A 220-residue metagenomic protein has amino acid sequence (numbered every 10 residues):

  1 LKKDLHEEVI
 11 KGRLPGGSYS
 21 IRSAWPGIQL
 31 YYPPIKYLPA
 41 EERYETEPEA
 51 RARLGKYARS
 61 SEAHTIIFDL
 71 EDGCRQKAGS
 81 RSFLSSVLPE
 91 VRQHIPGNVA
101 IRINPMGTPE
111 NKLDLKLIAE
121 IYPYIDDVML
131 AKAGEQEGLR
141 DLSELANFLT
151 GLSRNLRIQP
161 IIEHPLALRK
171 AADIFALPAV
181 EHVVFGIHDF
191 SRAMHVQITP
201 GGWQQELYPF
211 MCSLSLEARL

Functional and structural regions predicted by a protein language model:
L1-L220: Expand to "…catalyze enediolate/carbanion chemistry for C-C bond making/breaking, isomerization, decarboxylation
